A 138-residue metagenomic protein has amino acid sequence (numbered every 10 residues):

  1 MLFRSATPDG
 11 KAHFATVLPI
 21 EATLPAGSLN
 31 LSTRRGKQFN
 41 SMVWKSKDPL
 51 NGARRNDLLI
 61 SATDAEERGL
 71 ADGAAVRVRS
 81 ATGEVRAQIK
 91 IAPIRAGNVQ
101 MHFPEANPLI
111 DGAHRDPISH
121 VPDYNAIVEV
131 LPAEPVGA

Functional and structural regions predicted by a protein language model:
M1-P49: Long, low-complexity segments enriched in small/aliphatic residues
M42, D48-L59, T63-A138: Long, contiguous, secondary-structure-rich segments that constitute the structural scaffold of globular domains
